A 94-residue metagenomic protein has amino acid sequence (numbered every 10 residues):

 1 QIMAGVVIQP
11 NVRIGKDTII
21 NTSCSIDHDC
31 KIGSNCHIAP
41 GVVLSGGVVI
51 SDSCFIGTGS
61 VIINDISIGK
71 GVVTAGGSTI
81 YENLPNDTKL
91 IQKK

Functional and structural regions predicted by a protein language model:
Q1-R13, D17-S23: Extended, small-residue-rich solenoid/repeat segments and analogous flexible loops that form exposed scaffolds
T22, K31-S34, A39-K94: Glycine-rich hexapeptide-repeat left-handed beta-helix
